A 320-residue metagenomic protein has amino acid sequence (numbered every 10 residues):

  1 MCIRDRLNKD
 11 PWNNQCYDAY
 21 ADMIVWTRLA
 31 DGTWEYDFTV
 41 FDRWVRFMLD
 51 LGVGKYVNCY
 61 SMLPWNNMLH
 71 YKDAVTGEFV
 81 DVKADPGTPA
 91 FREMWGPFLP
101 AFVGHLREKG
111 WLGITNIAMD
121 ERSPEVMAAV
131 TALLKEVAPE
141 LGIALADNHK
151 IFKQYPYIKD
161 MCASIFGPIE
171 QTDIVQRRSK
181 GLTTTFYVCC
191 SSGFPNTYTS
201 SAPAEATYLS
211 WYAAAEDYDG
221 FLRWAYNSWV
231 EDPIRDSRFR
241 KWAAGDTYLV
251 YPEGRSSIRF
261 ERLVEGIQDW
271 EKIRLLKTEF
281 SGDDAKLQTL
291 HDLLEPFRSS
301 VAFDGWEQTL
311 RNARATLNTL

Functional and structural regions predicted by a protein language model:
M1-E140, N148-Y155, N227-V230: Aromatic-lined carbohydrate-binding surfaces of glycoside hydrolases
T27, D31, E78, D85 (+3 more regions): A near-ubiquitous, low-amplitude feature marking generic local secondary-structure context
L29, F47-M48, A214, N227 (+4 more regions): Enriched - but not universal
R43-F47, T207-E216, Q268-T278: Short, hydrophobic/amphipathic alpha-helical patches that form generic packing surfaces within helical domains
Y56-C59, T115-A118, G142-L145, C162 (+2 more regions): Structural recognition of the beta-strand scaffold that forms the well-ordered cores of secreted hydrolase catalytic
M68-Y71, F79, K83-H149, Y218 (+1 more regions): Catalytic domains of carbohydrate-active enzymes that cleave complex glycans
D160-W242: Catalytic-core region of carbohydrate-active enzymes that cleave or remodel glycosidic bonds
